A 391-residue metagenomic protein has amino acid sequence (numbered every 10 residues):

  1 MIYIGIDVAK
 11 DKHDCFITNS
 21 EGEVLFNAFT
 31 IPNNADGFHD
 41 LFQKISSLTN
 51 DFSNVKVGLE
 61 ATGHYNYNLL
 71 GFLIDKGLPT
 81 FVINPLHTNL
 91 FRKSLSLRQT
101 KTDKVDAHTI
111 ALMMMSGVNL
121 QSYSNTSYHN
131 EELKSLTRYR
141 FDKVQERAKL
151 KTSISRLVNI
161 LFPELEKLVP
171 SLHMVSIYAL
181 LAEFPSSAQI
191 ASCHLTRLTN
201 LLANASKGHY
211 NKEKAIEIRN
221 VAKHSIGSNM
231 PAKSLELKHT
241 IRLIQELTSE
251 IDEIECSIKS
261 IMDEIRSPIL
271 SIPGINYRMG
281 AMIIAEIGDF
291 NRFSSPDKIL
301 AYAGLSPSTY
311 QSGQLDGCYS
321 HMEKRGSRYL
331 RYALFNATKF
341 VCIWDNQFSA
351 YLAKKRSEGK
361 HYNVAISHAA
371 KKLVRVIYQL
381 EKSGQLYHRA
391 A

Functional and structural regions predicted by a protein language model:
M1-A391: A detector of single, family-specific signature residues that are central to catalytic or substrate-handling motifs
